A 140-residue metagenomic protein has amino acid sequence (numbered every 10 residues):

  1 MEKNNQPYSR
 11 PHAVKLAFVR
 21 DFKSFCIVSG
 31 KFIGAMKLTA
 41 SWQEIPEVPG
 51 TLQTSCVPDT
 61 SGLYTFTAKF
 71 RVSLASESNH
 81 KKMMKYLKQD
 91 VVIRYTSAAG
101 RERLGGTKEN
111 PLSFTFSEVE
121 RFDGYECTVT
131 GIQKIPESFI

Functional and structural regions predicted by a protein language model:
E2-T67, E109-V119: Solvent-exposed edge beta-strands and adjacent loop segments that serve as assembly or binding interfaces
Y8, G62, K85-L87, S97 (+1 more regions): A generic structural signal for short, solvent-exposed coil/turn residues that cap or connect secondary-structure
G34, L38-T39, S73-H80: Short secondary-structure boundary segments
Q43-P49, R94-I135, F139: Short beta-strand and beta-hairpin "edge-sheet" elements
S55-S78, R121-P136: Oligomerization/assembly interface segments of phage tail-like spikes and tubes
S76-G105: Short, acidic/charged, Gly/Pro-enriched secondary-structure junctions
